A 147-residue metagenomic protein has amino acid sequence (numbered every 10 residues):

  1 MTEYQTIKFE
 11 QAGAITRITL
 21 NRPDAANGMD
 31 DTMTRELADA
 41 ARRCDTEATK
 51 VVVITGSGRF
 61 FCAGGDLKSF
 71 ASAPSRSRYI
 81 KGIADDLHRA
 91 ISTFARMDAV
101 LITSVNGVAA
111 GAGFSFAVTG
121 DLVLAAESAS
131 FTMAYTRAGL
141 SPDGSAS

Functional and structural regions predicted by a protein language model:
M1-S57, S92: Conserved CoA-thioester-binding segment of acyl-CoA-metabolizing enzymes
I18, I54, D66, F116-V118: Hydrophobic/aromatic residues within transmembrane alpha-helices of multi-pass small-molecule transporters
N21, G65, N106, S128: Histidine-centered beta-alpha loop that forms part of the nucleotide-sugar donor binding/catalytic region in diverse
N27, G56-G58, G64, V105-G107 (+1 more regions): Conserved phosphate-binding and hydrolysis motifs of nucleotide-dependent enzymes
R35, G56-T93, R137-G139: Glycine- (often His-adjacent) and acidic-residue-rich active-site loop that binds/positions the CoA thioester
A90, F94-D98, S104, A110-S147: CoA-thioester-processing core
